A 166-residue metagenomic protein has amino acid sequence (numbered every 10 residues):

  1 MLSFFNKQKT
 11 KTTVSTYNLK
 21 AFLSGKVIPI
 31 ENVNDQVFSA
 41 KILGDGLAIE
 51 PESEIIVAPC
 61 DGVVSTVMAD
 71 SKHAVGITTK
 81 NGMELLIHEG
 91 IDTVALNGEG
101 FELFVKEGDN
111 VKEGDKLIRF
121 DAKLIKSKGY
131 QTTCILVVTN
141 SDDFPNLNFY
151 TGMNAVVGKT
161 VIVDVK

Functional and structural regions predicted by a protein language model:
M1-K166: Contiguous, well-folded functional domains in the mature portion of proteins
